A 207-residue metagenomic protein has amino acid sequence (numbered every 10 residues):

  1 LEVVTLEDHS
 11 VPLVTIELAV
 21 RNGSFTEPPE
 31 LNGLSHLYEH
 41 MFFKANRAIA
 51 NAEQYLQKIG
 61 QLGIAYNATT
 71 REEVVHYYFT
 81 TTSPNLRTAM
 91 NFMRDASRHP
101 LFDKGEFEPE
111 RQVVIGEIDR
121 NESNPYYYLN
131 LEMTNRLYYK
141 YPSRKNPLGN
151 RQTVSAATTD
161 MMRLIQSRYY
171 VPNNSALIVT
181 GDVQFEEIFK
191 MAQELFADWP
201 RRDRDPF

Functional and structural regions predicted by a protein language model:
L1-E17: Mature N-terminal segment immediately following signal peptide/propeptide cleavage in secreted/periplasmic
T15-T80, S123, R144-L148: M16/MPP (pitrilysin/insulinase) zinc-metallopeptidase core fold and M16-derived inactive scaffolds
L18, H36-L37, I59, Y77 (+5 more regions): Buried hydrophobic packing residues in well-ordered domains
N32, E53, Q57, R87 (+11 more regions): Solvent-exposed, polar/charged alpha-helical surfaces in well-ordered, non-transmembrane soluble domains, broadly
K44-A48, T80-R111: M16/insulysin-pitrilysin zinc metalloprotease superfamily fold
G60, V113-E132: Short acidic/His-enriched helical or mixed secondary-structure segments at domain edges of catalytic enzymes and some
L101-D119, Q184, D203-F207: Acidic/histidine-enriched alpha-helical segments
Y139-K140, P147, V171-P172, A176-F207: An aromatic/glycine/proline-enriched structural segment found at the starts of mature extracellular/organellar domains
